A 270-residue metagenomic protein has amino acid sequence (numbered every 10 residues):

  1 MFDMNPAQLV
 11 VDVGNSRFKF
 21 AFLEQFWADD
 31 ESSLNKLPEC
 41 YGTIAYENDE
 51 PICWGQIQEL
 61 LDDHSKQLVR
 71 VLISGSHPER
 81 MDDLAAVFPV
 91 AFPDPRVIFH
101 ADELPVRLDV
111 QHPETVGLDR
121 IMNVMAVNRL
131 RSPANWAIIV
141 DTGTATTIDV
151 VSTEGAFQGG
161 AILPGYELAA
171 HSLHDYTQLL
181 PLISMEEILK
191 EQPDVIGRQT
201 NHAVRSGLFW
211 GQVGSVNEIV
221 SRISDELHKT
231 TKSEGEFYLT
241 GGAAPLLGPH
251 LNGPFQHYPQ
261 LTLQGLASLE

Functional and structural regions predicted by a protein language model:
F2-F92, D225-E226: Conserved phosphate-binding loops in N-terminal lobes of ATP-dependent enzymes of the actin/Hsp70/sugar-kinase
F2-L34, V127, R131-F157, L173 (+1 more regions): Gly/Thr-rich phosphate-binding beta-strand-loop-beta motif of the actin/hexokinase/Hsp70
G42-I44, K190-K232, P254: Adenine-nucleotide phosphate-binding core of ATP-dependent small-molecule kinases
E59-G117, S152-Y166, R198-F209, V213 (+2 more regions): Short beta-strand-loop/turn "lid" adjacent to the catalytic site in phosphate-handling enzymes
D63-Q67, R131-A134, L227-K232: Glycine-rich phosphate-binding loop signature in dinucleotide/nucleotide-binding domains
R96-I139, A145-T146, I196: Active-site neighborhood for divalent-cation/phosphate handling
V116-L118, N123-P133, G159-R205, L269: Glycine-rich phosphate-binding loop plus the immediately following alpha-helix
A126-N128, F255-E270: Glycine-rich phosphate-binding/hydrolytic loop that grips phosphoryl groups
